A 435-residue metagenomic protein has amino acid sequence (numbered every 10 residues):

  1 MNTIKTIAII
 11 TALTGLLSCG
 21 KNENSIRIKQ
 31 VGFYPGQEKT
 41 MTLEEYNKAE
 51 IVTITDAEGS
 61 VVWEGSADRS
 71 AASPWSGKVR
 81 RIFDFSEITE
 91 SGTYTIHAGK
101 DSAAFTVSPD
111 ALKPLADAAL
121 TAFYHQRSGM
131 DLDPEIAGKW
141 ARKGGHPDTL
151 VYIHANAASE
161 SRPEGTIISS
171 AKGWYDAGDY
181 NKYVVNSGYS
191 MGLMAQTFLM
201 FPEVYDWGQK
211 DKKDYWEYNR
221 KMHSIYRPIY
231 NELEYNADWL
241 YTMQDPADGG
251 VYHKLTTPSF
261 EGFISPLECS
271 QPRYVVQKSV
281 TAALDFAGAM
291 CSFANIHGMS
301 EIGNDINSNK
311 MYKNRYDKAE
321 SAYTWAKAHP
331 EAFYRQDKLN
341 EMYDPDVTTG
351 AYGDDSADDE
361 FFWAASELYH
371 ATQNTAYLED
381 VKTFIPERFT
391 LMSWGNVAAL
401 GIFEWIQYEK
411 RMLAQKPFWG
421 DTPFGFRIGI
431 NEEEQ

Functional and structural regions predicted by a protein language model:
M1-T6: Positively charged n-region of N-terminal signal peptides that target proteins for export
I7-G15: Bacterial N-terminal signal peptides
G15-E23: Bacterial Sec-dependent signal peptides at the C-terminal "C-region" and cleavage site
N22-S25, A49-G65, R69-K78, T89-S91 (+2 more regions): Glycan-recognition and catalytic cores of secretory/periplasmic carbohydrate-active enzymes
S25-N47: Contiguous beta-strand segments within globular domains
F83-I88: Short, hydrophobic beta-strand segments
